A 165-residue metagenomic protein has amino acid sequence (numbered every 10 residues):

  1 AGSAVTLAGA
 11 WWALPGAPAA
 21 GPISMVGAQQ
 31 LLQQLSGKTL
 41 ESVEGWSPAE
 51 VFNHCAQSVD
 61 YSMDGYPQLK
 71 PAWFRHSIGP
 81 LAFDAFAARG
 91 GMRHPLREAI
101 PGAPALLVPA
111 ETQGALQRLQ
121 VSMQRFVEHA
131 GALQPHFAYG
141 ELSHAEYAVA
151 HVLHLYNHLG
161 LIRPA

Functional and structural regions predicted by a protein language model:
A1-A13: N-terminal export signals
S3-T6, A99-E111, H129-E141: Short flexible/disordered coil segments
W12-L14, D64-L119, M123-V127: Short, helix-capping/interhelical loops that line the mouth of catalytic, cofactor-, or ligand-binding pockets
P15-S24: Ser/Thr/Pro/Gly-rich low-complexity linker/stalk segments immediately outside membranes or between
M25, Q29, Q33-L35, I100-E111 (+2 more regions): Globin-like tetrapyrrole-binding proteins
Q33, Q117-Q124, Y156, G160: A broadly conserved amphipathic alpha-helix scaffold signal in soluble, globular proteins
K38-A87, H129, L133-A165: Short, contiguous alpha-helical
